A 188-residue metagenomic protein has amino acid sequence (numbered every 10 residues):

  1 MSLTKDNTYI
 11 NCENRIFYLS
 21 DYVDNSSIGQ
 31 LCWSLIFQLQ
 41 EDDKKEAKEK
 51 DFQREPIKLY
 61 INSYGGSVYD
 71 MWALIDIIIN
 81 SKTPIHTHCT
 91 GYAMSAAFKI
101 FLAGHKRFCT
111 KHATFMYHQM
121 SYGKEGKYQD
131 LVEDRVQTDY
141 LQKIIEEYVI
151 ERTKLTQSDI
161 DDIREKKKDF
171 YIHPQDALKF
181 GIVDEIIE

Functional and structural regions predicted by a protein language model:
M1-E188: Terminal-region recognition feature
